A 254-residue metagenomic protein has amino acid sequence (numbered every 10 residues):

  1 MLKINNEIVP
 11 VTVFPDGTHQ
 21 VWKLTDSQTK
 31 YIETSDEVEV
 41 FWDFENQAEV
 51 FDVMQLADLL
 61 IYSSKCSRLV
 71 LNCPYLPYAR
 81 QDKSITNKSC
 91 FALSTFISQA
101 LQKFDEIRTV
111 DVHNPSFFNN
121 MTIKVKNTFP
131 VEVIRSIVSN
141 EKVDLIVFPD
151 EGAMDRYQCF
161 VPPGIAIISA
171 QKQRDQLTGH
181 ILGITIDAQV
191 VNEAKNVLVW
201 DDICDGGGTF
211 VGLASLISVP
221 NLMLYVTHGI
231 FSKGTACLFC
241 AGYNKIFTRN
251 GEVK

Functional and structural regions predicted by a protein language model:
M1-K254: PRPP-associated nucleotide enzymes
